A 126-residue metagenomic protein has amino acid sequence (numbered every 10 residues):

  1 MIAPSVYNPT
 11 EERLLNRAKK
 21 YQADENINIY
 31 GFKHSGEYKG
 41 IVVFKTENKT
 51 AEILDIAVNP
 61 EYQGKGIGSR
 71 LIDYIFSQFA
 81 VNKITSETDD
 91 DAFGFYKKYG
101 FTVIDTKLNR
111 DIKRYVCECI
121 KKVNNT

Functional and structural regions predicted by a protein language model:
M1-N16, K33: Short amphipathic alpha-helix that is part of the acyltransferase structural core
K20-N26: Short loop/turn motifs at secondary-structure junctions and domain boundaries
G31, E37-K45, T50-A57: Conserved beta-strand in the GNAT
I41-V43, R70-Y74, K98: Hydrophobic, well-ordered beta-alpha structural blocks that scaffold small-molecule cofactor pockets
V58, G64-S77: Conserved acetyl-CoA-binding loop-helix of GNAT-fold acetyltransferases
S77-D91: Conserved GNAT acetyl-CoA-binding A-motif
D90-K113: Conserved active-site alpha-helix within GNAT-family acetyltransferase domains
